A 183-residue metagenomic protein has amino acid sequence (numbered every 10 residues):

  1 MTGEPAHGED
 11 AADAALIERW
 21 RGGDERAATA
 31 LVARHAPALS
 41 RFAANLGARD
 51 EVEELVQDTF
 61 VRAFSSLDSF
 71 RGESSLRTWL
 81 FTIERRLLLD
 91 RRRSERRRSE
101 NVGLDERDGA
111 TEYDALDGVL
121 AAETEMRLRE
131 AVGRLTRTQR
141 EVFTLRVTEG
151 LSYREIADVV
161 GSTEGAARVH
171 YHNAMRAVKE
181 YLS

Functional and structural regions predicted by a protein language model:
T2-P5, R21-A30, S40-D58, E164: Short, charged helix-capping/linker segments at alpha-helix termini
E9-D10, R98-A121, E125: Internal acidic/polar
R21-G22, N45-R49, D58-S75, S94-R96: Sigma70-family region 2
V32, L39, R134-S152: Short amphipathic alpha helix immediately N-terminal
V32-D50, S66, V132, A177 (+1 more regions): Amphipathic, Lys/Arg- and hydrophobic-enriched alpha-helical face
E54-V61, S74-R86: Structural recognition of an alpha-helix C-terminal capping motif at a helix-to-coil junction
S65-G72, T82-V102, A121: Arg/Lys-rich amphipathic alpha helix in sigma70-family domain 2
R85, L89, Q139, T148 (+2 more regions): DNA-recognition helix of helix-turn-helix
